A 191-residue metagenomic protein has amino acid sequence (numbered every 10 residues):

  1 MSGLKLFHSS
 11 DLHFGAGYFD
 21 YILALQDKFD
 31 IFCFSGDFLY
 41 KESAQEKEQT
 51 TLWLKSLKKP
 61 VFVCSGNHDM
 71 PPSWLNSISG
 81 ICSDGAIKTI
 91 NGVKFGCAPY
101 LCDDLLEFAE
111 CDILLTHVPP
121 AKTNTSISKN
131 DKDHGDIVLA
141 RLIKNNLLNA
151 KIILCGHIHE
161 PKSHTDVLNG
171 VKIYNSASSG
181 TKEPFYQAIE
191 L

Functional and structural regions predicted by a protein language model:
S2-G3, I87-G92, F108, A140-N146 (+1 more regions): Binuclear metal-dependent phosphoesterase catalytic core
S2-K5, H13-Y21, N130-H134, N146-L147: A structural preference for long, well-packed, hydrophobic secondary-structure segments
G3, K28-F29, K58, G92 (+2 more regions): A general structural motif
F7-D11, F32-D37, V61-N67, I81-D84 (+3 more regions): Active-site neighborhood of phospho(di)ester-bond hydrolases with catalytic His/Asp-centered motifs
S9-I90: Core catalytic region of metal-dependent phosphoesterases/phosphodiesterases, especially metallo-beta-lactamase-like
H13-G17, K94-F108: Catalytic core of the metallo-beta-lactamase
F19-L23, K47-K55, L105-L106, D136-N145 (+1 more regions): Short amphipathic alpha-helical segments and helix-helix/interface helices
L39, A44, D112-N149: Active-site-proximal segments of metal-dependent phosphoesterases and phosphodiesterases across multiple
